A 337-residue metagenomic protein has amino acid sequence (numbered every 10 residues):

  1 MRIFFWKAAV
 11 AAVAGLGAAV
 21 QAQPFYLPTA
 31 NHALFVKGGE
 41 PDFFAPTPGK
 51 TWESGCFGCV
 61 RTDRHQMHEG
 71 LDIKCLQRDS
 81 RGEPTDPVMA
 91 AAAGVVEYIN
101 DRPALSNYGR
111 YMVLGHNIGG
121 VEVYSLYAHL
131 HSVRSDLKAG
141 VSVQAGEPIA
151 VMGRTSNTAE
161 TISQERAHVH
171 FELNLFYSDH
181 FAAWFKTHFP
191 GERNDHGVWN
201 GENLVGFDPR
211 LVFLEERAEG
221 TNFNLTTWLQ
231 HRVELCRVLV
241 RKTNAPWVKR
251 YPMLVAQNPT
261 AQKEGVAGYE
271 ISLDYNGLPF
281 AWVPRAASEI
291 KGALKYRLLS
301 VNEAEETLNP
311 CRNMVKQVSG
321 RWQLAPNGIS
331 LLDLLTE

Functional and structural regions predicted by a protein language model:
M1-A9: Bacterial N-terminal signal peptides that target proteins for export
V10-G15: Hydrophobic helical h-region of N-terminal Sec-dependent signal peptides in bacterial secretory/periplasmic proteins
G17-A19: N-terminal signal peptide c-region/cleavage motif recognized by signal peptidases
A22-R110, D195-E337: Surface-exposed, glycine-biased beta-strand/turn segments
R78, I99-R102, S132, R154-T158: Short beta-turn/strand-loop junction motif enriched in small, turn-promoting residues
E83-T85, A91-R134, Q164-H168: Zn2+-dependent peptidoglycan hydrolase active-site motif and core
A91, L137-V143: Short, well-ordered loop/turn sites that connect or cap secondary structure elements
S106, Y111-L114, V141-A218: Conserved, short, structured surface segments that act as functional micro-motifs
